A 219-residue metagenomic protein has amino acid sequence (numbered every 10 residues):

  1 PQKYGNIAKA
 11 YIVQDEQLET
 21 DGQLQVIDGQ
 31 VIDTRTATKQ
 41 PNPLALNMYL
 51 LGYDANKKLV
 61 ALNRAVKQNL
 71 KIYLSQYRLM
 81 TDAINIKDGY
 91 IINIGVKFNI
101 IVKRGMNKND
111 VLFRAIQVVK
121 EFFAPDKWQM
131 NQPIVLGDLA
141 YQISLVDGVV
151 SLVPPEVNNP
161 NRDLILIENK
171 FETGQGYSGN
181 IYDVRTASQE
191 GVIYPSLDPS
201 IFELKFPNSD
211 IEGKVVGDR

Functional and structural regions predicted by a protein language model:
Q2-R219: Acidic, low-complexity glycine/serine/threonine-rich segments
